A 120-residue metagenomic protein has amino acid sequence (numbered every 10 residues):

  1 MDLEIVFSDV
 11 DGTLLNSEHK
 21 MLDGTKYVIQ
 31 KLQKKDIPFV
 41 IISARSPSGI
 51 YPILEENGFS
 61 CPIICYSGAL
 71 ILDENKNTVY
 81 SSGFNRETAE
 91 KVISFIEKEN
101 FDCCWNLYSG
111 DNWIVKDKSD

Functional and structural regions predicted by a protein language model:
D2-H19, V92: Asp-based phosphoryl-transfer active-site loop
L22-D120: Active-site phosphate-binding/coordination module
